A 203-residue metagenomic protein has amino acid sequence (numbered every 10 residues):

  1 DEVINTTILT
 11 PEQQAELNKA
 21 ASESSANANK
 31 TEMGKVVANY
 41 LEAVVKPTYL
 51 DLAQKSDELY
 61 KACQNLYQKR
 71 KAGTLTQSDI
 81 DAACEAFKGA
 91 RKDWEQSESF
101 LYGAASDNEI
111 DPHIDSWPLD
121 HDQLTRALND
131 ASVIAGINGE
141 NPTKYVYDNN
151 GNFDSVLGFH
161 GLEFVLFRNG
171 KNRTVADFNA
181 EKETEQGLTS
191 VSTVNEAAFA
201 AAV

Functional and structural regions predicted by a protein language model:
D1-E2: N-terminal Sec signal peptide cleavage junction
I8-V203: Mature extracytoplasmic or organellar-lumen-exposed domains after removal of signal/transit peptides
